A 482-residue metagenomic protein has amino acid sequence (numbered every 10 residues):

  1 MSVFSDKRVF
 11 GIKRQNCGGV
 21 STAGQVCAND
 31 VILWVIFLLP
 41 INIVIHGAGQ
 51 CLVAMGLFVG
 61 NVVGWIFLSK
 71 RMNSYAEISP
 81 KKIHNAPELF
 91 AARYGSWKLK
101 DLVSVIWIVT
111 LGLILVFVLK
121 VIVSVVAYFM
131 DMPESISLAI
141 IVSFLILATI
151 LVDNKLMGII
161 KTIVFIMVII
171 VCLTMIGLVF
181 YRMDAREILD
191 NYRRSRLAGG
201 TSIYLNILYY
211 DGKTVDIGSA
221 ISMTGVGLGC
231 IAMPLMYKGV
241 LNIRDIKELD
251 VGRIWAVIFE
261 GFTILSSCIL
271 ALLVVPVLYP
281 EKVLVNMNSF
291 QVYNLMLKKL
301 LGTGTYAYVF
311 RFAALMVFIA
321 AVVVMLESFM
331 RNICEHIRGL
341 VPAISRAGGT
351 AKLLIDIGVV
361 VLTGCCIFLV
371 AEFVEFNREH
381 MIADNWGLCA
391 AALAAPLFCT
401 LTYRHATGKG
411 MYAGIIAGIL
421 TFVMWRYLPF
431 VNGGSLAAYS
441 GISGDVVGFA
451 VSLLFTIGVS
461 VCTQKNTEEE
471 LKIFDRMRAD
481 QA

Functional and structural regions predicted by a protein language model:
M1-A482: Membrane-embedded helix-loop-helix hairpins and adjacent transmembrane boundary segments in multi-pass transporters
